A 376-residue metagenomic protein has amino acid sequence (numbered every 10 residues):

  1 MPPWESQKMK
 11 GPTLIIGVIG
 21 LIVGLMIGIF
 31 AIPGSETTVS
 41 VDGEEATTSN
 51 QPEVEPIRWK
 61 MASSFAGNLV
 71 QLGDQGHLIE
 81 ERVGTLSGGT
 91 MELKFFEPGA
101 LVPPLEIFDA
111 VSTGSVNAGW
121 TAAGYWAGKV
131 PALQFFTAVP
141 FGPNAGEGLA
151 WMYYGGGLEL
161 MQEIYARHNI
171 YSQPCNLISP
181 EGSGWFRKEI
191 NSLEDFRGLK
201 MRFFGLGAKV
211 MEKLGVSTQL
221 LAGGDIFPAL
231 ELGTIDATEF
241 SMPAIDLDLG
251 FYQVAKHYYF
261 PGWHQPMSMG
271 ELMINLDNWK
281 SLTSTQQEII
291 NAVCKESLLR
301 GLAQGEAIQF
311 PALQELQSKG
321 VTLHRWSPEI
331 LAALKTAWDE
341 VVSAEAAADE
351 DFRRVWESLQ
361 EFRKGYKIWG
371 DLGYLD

Functional and structural regions predicted by a protein language model:
P2-G148, Y165-R167, Y171-D376: N-terminal secretory/targeting leader peptides
A145-Q162: A gly/proline- and charged-residue-enriched helix-loop-helix capping module
